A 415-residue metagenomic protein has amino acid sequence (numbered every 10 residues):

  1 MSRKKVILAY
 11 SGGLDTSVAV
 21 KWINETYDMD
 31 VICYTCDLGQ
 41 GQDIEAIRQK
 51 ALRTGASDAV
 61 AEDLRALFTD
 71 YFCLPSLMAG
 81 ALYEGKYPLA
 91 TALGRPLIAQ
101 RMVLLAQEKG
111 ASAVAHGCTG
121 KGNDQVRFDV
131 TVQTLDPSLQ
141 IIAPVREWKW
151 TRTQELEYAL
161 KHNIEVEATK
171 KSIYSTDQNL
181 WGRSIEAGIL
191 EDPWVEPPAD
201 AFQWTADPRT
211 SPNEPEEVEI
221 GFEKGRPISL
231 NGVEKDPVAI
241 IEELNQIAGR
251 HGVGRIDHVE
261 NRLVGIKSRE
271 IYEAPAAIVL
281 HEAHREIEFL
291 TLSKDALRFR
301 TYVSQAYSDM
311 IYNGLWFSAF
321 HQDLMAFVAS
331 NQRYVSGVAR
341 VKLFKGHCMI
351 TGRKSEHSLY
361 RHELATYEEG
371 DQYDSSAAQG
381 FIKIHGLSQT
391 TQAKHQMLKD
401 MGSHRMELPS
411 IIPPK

Functional and structural regions predicted by a protein language model:
S2-A9, L14-K415: Nucleotide-activated chemistry modules centered on ATP-dependent adenylation/adenylyltransferase
